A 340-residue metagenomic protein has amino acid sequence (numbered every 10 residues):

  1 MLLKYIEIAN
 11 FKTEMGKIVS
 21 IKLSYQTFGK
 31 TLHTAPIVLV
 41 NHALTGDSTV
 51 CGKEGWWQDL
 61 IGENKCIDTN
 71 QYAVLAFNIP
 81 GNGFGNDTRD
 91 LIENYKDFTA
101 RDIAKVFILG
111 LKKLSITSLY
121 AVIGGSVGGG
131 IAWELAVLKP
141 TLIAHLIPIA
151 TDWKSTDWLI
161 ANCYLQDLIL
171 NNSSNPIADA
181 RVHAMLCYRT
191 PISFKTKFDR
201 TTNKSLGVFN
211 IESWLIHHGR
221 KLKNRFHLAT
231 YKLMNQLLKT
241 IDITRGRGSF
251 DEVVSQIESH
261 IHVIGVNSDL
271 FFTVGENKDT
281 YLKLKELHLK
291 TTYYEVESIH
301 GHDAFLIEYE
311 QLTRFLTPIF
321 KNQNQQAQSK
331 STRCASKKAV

Functional and structural regions predicted by a protein language model:
M1-I37: Catalytic-loop region of hydrolases
Q26-N86: N-terminal cap/lid subdomain of alpha/beta-hydrolase-fold enzymes
R101-Y120: Conserved acidic catalytic loop of the alpha/beta-hydrolase fold
S118-D157: Conserved hydrolase catalytic core segment
L142-K221: Alpha/beta-hydrolase-fold enzymes
I257, V263-G265: Short beta-strand/loop motif that positions the catalytic acidic residue of the alpha/beta-hydrolase fold
L270-D279: Conserved alpha/beta-hydrolase "acid-adjacent" motif
D279-Y281, K285-V340: Catalytic active-site module of serine/aspartate enzymes centered on a nucleophile-bearing elbow/loop
